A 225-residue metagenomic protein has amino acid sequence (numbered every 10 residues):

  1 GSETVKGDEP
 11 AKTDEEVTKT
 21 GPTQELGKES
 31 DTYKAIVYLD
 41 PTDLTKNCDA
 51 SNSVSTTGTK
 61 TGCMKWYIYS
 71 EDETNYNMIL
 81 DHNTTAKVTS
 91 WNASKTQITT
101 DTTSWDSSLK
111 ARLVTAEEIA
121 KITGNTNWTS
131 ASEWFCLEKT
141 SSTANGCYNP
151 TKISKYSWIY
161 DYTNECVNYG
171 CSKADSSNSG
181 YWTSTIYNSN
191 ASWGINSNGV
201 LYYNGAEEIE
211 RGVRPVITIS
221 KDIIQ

Functional and structural regions predicted by a protein language model:
G1-Q225: Collagenous Gly-X-Y triple-helix signature in extracellular proteins
